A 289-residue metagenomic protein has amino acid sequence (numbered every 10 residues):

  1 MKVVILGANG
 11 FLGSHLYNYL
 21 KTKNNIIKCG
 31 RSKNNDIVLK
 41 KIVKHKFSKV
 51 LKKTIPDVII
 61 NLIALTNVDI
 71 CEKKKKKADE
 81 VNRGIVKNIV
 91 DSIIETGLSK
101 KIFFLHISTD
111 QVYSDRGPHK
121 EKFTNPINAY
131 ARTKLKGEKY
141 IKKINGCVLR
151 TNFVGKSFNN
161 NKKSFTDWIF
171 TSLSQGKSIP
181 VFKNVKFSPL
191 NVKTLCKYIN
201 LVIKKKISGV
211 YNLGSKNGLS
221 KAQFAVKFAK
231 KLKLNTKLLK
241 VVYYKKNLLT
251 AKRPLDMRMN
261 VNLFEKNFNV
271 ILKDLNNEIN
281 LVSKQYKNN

Functional and structural regions predicted by a protein language model:
M1-K23: N-terminal Rossmann NAD(P)H-binding glycine-rich loop of SDR-like oxidoreductase domains
N25-K49: Adenosine-cofactor binding site in Rossmann-like domains, unifying the SAM/SAH pocket of S-adenosylmethionine-dependent
V43-V81: NAD(P)H-binding glycine-rich loop region in Rossmannoid oxidoreductase-like domains and their noncatalytic homologs
L65-V68, K73-K76, I107-A129: Active-site "gating" loop of Rossmann-like NAD(P)-dependent oxidoreductase/epimerase domains
K73-L105, L135-E138: NAD(P)-cofactor binding segment of oxidoreductase domains
K139-F187, T194, N200: NAD(P)-dependent short-chain dehydrogenase/reductase
Y198, K205-L249: Mid/C-terminal beta-alpha module of Rossmann-like enzyme folds, strongest in SDR-family dehydrogenases/epimerases
S220-V226, V242-N289: Conserved C-terminal active-site "lid" loop/helix of NAD(P)H-dependent oxidoreductases that clamps the redox cofactor
